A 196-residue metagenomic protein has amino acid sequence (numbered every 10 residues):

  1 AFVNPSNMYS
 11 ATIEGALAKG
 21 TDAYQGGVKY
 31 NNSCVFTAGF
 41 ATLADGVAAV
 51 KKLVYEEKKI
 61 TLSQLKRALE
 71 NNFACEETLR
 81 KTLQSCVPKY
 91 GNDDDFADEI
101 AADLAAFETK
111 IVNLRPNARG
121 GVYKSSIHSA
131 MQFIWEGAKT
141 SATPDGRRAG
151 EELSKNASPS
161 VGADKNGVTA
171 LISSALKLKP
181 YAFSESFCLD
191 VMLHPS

Functional and structural regions predicted by a protein language model:
A1-S196: Acidic, glycine-enriched catalytic cores built around paired aspartates
